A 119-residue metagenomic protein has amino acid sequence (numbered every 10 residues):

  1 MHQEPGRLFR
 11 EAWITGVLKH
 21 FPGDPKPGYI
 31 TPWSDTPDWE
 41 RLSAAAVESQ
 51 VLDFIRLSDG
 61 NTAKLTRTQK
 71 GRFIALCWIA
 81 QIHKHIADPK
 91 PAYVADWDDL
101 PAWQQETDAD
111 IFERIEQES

Functional and structural regions predicted by a protein language model:
M1-S119: Alpha-helical propensity feature that highlights long, continuous alpha-helices across diverse contexts
